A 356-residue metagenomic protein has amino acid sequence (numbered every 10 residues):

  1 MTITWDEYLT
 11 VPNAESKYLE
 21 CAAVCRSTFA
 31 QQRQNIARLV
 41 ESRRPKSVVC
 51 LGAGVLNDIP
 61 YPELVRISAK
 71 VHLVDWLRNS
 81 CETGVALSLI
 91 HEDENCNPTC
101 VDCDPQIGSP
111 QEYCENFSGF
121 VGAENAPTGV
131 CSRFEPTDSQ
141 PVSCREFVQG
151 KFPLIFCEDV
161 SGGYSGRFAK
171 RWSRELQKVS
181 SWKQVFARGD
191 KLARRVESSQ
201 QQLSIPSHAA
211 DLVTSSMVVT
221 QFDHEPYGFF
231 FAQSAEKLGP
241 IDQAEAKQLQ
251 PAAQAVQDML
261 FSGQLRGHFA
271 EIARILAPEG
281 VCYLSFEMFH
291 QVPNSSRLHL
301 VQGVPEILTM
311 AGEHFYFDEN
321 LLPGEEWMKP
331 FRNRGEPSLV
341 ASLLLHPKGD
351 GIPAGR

Functional and structural regions predicted by a protein language model:
M1-R43: Class I SAM-dependent methyltransferase Rossmann-like catalytic core, especially the SAM/SAH-binding loop
P45-L56: Conserved class I S-adenosyl-L-methionine
V55-S68: Conserved SAM-binding loop of SAM-dependent methyltransferases across substrates and taxa, primarily the Class I
K70-D75: Conserved SAM-binding motif I beta-strand of class I
L89-N95, S143-P206: S-adenosyl-L-methionine
D93-R145: Cysteine-centered metal-binding/redox modules
S181, R195-S204, D211-F231, D258: A short SAM/SAH-binding and catalytic strip from SAM-dependent methyltransferases
L203-S207, F231-Q254, D258-P278: A short glycine-rich, Lys/Arg-flanked "PGG" loop and its adjoining helix->strand segment in the class I
